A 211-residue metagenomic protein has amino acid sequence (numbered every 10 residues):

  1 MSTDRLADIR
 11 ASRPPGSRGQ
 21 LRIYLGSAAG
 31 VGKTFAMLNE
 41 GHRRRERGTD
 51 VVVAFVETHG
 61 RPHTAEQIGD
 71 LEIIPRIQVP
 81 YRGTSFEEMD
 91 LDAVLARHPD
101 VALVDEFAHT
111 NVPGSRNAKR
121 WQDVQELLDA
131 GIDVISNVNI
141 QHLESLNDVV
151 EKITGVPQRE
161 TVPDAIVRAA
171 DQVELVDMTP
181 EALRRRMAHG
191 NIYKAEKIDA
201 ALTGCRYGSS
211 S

Functional and structural regions predicted by a protein language model:
D4-S17: Pre-Walker A adenine-sensing motif
R18-A96: Conserved P-loop
R43, E57-P62, A108-H109, V134 (+2 more regions): Conserved nucleotide-binding/hydrolysis micro-motifs of P-loop NTPases
D50, H98-V101, A130-S136: Loop/turn-to-beta-strand initiation segments
E106-W121, S145-D148: Conserved ATPase-coupling elements of RecA-like P-loop NTPase cores
A118, V150-A165, N191-A195: A short alpha->loop->secondary-structure connector
K119-N139: Substrate-engagement module of ASCE P-loop NTPases
A165-R168, Q172-S211: C-terminal accessory "lid"/substrate-recognition subdomains
